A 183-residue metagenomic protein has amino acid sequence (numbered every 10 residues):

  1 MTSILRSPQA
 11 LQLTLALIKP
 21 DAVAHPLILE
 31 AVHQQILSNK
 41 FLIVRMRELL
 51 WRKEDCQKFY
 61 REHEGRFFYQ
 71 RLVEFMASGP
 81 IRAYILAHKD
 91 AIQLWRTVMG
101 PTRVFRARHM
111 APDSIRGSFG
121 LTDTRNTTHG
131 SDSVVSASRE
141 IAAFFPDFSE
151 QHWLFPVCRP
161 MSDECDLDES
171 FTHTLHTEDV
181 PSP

Functional and structural regions predicted by a protein language model:
M1-P183: Non-catalytic terminal and connector segments of soluble metabolic enzymes
